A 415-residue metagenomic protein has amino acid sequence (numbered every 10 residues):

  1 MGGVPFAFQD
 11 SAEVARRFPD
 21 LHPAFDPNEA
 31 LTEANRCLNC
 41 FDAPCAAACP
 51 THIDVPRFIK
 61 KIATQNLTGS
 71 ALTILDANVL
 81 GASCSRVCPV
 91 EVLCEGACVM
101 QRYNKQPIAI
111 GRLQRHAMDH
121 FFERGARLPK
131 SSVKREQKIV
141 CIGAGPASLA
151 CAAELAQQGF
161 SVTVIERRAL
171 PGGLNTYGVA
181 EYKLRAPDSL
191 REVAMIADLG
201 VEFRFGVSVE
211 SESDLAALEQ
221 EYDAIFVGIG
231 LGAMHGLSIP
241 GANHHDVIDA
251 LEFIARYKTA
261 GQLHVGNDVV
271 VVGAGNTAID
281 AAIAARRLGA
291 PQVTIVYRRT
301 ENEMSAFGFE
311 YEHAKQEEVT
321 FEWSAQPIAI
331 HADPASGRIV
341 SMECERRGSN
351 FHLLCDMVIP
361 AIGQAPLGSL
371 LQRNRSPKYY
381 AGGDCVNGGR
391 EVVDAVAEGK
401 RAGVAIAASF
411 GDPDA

Functional and structural regions predicted by a protein language model:
M1-K138, A186, I225-N243, Q262 (+7 more regions): Ferredoxin-type iron-sulfur electron-transfer modules and their immediate structural context
G2-V4, F8-P23, H52-A63, T73-L75 (+7 more regions): Beta1-alpha1 glycine-rich phosphate/pyrophosphate-binding loop at the start of Rossmann-like nucleotide-binding domains
N35, D42, V140-I165, R204-E219 (+5 more regions): Rossmann-like dinucleotide/flavin-binding elements
D119-A126, G206-V209, D249-R256, E345-G348: Short gly/ser/thr-rich secondary-structure transition/capping motifs
V133-K134, K138-I142, L190-I239, A329-E343 (+2 more regions): Feature captures the FAD/FMN-dependent oxidoreductase FAD-binding
A180-L184, Y222-D223, N243-H245, E310-H313 (+1 more regions): Short, hinge-like loop/turn segments at secondary-structure boundaries
W323-A329: Phosphate/diphosphate-binding loops
